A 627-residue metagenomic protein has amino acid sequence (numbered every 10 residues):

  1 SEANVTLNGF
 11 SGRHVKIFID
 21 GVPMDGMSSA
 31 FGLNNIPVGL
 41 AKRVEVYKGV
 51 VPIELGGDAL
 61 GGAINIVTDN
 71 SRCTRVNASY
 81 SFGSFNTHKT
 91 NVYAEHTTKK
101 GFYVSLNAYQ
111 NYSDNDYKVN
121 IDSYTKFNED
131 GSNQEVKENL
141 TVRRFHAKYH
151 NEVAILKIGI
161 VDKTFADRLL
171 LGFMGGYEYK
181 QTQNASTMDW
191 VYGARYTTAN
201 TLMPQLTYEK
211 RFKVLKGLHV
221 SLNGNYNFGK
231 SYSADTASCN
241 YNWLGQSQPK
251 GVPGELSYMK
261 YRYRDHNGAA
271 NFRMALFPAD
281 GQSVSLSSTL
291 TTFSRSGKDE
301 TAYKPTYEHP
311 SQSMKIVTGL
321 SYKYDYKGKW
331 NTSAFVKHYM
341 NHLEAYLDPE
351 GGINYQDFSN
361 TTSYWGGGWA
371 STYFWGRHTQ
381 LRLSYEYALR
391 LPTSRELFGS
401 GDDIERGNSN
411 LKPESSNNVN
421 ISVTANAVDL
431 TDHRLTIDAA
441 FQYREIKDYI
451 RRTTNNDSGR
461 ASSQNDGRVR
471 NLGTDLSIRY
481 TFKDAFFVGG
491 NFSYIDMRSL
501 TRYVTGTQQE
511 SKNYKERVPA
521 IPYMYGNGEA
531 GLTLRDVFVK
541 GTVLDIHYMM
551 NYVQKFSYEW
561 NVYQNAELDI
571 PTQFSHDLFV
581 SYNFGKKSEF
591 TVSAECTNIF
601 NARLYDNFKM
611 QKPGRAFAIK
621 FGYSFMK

Functional and structural regions predicted by a protein language model:
S1-V22: Extracytoplasmic beta-strand/coil segments of soluble accessory domains associated with Gram-negative outer-membrane
V22-K48: Short acidic/polar hinge/loop motifs at secondary-structure boundaries that mediate gating or recognition
V38-N77: A beta-strand signature from Gram-negative outer-membrane beta-barrel systems, especially the internal plug domain
S71-R75, K99-F102, K163-L169, R211-S221 (+8 more regions): Short loop/turn motifs that connect adjacent beta-strands in outer-membrane beta-barrel proteins
K100-W190: Periplasmic-side early beta-strands and strand-to-turn transitions of outer-membrane beta-barrels
F374, L381-E386, E414-L472, S493: Membrane-embedded beta-barrel scaffold of Gram-negative outer-membrane proteins
L389, K447-D448, V488, I546-K627: C-terminal beta-signal and adjacent terminal beta-strands/loops of Gram-negative outer-membrane beta-barrel proteins
T436-E445, Q464-S557: Gram-negative outer-membrane beta-barrel transporters
